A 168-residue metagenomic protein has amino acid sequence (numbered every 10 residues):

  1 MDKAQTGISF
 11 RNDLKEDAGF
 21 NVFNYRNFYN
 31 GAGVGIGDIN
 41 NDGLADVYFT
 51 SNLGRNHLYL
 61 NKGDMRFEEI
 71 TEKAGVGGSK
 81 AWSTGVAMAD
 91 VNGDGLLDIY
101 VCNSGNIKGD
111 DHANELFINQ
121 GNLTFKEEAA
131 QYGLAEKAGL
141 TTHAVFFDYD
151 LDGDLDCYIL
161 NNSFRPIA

Functional and structural regions predicted by a protein language model:
M1-A168: Acidic, glycine/proline-rich Ca2+-coordinating loop motifs
